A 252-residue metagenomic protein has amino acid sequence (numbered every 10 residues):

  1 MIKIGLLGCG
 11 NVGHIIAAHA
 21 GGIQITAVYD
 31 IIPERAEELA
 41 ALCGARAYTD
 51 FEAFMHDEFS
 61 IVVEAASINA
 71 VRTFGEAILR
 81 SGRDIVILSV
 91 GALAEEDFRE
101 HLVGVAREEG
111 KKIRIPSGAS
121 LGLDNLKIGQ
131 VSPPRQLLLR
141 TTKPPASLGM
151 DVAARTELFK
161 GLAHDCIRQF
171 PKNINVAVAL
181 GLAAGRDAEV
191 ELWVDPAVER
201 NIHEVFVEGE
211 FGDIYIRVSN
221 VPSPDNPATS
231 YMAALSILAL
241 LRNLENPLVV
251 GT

Functional and structural regions predicted by a protein language model:
K3-I16: Glycine-rich adenosine-cofactor-binding loop
L6, T26-D30, V62: Short, hydrophobic beta-strand segments that form beta-sheet elements in well-ordered domains
I23-A40: NAD(P)-binding Rossmann-fold cofactor-contacting core
A47, D84-V86: A short hydrophobic/small-residue beta-strand
T49-R80, A92-E96: Beta-loop-alpha module in the N-terminal Rossmann-like domain of NAD(P)-dependent dehydrogenases, especially those
E64, I87, I113-S117: General beta-strand structural signal in soluble alpha/beta enzymes
V90-K111: Rossmann-fold NAD(P)-binding glycine/threonine-rich loop
I113-R114, A119-T252: Active-site-lining helix/loop region of Rossmann-like oxidoreductase modules
